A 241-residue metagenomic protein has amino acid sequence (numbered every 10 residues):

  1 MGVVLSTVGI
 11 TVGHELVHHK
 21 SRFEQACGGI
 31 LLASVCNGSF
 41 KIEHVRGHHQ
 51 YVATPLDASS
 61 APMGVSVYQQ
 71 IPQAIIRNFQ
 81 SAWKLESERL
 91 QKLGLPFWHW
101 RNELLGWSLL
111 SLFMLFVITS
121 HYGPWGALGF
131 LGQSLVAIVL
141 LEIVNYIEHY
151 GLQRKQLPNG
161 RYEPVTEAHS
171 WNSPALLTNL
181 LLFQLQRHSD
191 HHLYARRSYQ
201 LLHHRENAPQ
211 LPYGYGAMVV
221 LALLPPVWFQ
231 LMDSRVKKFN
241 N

Functional and structural regions predicted by a protein language model:
M1-G2, H14, E103: Alpha-helical transmembrane segments of multi-pass integral membrane proteins
V3-V12, V35: Mid-bilayer segments of alpha-helical transmembrane spans in multi-pass integral membrane proteins that mediate
V8, V12, F40, H44 (+2 more regions): Hydrophobic/aromatic residues in alpha-helical transmembrane segments
T11-H18, Q25: Juxtamembrane/interface alpha-helical elements of multi-pass membrane proteins
S21-E103, P124-W125, F130, V136-N241: Cytosolic/stromal cytosol-facing helical appendages immediately following the last transmembrane segment
G106-I118: Core segments of transmembrane alpha-helices that mediate helix-helix packing or line hydrophobic substrate/ligand
S108, F130-L131: Residue-level recognition of transmembrane alpha-helices in multi-pass small-molecule transporters/permeases
I118-T119, L221: Structural signal for membrane-spanning alpha-helices in multi-pass inner-membrane proteins, emphasizing helix cores
